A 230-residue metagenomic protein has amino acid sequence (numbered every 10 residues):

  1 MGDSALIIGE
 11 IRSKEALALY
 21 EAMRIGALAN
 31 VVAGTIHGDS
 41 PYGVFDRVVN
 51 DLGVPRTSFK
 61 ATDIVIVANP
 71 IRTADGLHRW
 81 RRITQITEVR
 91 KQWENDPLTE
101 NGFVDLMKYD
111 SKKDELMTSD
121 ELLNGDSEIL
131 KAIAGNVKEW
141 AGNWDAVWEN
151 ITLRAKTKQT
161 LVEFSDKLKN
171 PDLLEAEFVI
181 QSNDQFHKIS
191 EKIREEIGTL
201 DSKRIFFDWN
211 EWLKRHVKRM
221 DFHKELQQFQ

Functional and structural regions predicted by a protein language model:
M1-I71: Switch/coupling sub-region of P-loop NTPases
R12-E15, Y20-M23, N50-D51, A74-D75 (+8 more regions): Aromatic-residue detector
L28, N50, R72-W80, S190-R194: Short, charged low-complexity intrinsically disordered segments located at boundaries of structured domains
P41, D46-V49, D96, W144 (+1 more regions): Short, well-ordered helical secondary-structure segments
I64-T157: Conserved P-loop NTPase
G142, A146-Q230: Terminal-proximal interaction/regulatory segments of ATP-powered molecular machines
